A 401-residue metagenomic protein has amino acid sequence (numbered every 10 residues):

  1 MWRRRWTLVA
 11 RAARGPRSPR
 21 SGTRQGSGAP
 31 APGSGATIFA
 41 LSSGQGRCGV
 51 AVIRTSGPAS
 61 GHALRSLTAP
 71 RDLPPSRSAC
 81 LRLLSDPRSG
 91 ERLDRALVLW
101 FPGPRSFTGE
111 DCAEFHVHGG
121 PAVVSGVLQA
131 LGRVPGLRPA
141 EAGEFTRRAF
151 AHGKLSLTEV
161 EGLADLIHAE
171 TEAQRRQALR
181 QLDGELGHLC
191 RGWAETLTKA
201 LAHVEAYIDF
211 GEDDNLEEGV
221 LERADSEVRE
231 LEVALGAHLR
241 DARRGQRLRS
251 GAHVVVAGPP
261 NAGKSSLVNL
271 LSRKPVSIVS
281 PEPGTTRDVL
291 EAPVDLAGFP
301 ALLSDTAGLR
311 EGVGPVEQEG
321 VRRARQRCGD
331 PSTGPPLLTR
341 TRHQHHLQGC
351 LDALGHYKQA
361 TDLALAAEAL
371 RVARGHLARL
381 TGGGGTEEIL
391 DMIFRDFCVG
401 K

Functional and structural regions predicted by a protein language model:
W2-R11, S18-Q45, T171-L296, G312 (+1 more regions): C-terminal-of-GTPase-core extension/linker across diverse P-loop GTPases
W2-R176, R180, G184: A glycine-rich (often HGG/GG-containing) alpha/beta subdomain
R54, V268, D305: Short, acidic/hydrophobic/Gly-rich beta-strand patch recurrent on exposed beta strands that often constitutes part
S89-D94, P275, A297-P300: Short acidic/polar mixed-charge low-complexity motifs
L97-W100, A113, A307-C328: Switch II of P-loop NTPase G domains
H118-G119, V256-G258, D305: Glycine-rich beta-strand-to-loop/alpha-helix junction loops that act as flexible
G153, N261, D305: Conserved G/P- and acidic residue-centered "switch" motifs that form tight phosphate/ATP-binding loops in soluble
E282-T285, V289, F299-L309, G320-V321: Walker A/P-loop NTP-binding motif of AAA+ ATPase domains
